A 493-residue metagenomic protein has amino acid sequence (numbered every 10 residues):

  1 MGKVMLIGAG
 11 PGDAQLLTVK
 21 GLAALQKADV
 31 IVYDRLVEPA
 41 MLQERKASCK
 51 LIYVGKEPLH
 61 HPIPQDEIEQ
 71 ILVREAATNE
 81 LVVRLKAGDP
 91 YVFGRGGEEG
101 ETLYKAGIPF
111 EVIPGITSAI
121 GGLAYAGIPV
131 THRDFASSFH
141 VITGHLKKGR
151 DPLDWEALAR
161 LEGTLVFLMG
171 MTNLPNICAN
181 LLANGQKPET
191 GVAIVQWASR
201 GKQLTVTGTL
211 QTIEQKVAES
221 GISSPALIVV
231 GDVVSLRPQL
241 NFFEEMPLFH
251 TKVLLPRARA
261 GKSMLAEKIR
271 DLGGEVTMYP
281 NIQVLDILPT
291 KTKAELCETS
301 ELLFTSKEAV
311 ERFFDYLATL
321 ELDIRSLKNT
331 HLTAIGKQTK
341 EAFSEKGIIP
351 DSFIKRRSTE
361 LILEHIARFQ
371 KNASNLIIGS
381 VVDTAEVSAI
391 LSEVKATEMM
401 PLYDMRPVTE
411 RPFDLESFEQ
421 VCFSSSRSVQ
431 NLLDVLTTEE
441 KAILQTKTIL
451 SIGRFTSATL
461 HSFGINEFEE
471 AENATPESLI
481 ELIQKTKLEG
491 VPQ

Functional and structural regions predicted by a protein language model:
M1-A14, V19-I116, G121, A226 (+2 more regions): Class I S-adenosyl-L-methionine
K3-M5, D29-V30, C49-I52, E80-R84 (+9 more regions): Structural motif
L22, E98-F110, G127-R133, A183 (+2 more regions): A glycine- and small-aliphatic-rich helix-loop capping segment at beta-alpha/alpha-beta transitions that lines
Q26-K27, T78, L161, C297-E298 (+1 more regions): Alpha-helix C-terminal capping/helix-to-coil transition sites in glycosyltransferase folds
Q26-L36, G191-Q196, L332-G336, I449-G453: Short internal beta-strands
P39, I68-E75, Y125-P129, D151-D154 (+1 more regions): Short, charged beta->alpha transition segments
S48, P58, V112-L123, A136-D151 (+3 more regions): Conserved beta-alpha
K147-A193: Conserved anion/nucleotide-ligand pocket segment
